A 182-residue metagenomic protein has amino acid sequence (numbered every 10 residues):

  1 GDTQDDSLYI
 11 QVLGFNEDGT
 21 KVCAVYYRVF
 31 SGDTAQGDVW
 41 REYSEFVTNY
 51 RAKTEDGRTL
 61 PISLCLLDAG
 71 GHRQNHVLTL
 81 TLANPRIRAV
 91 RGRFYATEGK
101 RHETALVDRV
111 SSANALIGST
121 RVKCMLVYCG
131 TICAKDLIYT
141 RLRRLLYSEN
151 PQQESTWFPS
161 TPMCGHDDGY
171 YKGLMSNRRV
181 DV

Functional and structural regions predicted by a protein language model:
G1-D5: Two-metal-ion RNase H-like nuclease active-site motif
Y9-Q11: Structural motif
G14-N16: Residue-level signal for short segments within beta-strands and strand-turn junctions of well-structured beta-sheet
G19-V182: Mg2+-dependent endonuclease catalytic cores in nucleic-acid-processing enzymes, primarily RNase H-like
